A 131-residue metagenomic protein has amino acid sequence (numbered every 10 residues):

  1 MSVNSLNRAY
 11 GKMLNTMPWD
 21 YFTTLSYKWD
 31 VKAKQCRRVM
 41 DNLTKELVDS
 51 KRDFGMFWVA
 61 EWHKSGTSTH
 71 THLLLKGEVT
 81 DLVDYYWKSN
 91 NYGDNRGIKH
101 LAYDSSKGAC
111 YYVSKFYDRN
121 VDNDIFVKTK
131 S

Functional and structural regions predicted by a protein language model:
M1-T67, G77-S131: Right-hand nucleic-acid polymerase module
H70: Conserved, short, structured surface segments that act as functional micro-motifs
